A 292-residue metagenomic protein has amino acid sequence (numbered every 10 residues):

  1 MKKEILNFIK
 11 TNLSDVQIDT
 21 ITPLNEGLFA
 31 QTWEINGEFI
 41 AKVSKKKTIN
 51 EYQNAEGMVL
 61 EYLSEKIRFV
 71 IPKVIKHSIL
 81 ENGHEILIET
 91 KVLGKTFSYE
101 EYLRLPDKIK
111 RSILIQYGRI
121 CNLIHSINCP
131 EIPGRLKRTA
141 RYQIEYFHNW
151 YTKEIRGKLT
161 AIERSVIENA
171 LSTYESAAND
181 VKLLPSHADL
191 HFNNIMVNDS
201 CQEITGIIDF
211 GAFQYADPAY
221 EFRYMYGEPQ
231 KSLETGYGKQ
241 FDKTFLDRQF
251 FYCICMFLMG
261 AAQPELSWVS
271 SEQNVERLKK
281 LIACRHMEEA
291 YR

Functional and structural regions predicted by a protein language model:
M1-V16, I79, K110, L114-I115 (+4 more regions): An alpha-helical support segment within catalytic cores of ATP-dependent transferases
K2-L6, G57, K231: Short, surface-exposed alpha-helical segments at coil->helix boundaries
T20-K137: ATP-binding pocket architecture of kinase catalytic cores
N36, G83-H84, V181-L183, E203: Conserved catalytic motifs of the protein kinase core domain
I79-G83, S200-Q202, I254: Short strand-connecting beta-turns/loops that link adjacent beta-strands
I113-Q116, F250, F257: An acidic site on a long C-lobe helix of protein kinase domains
L183-S186, H191-F250: Active-site Asp-x-Gly
D217-D242, C253-Q273, R277-C284: Active-site activation/catalytic loop segments of kinase-like enzymes and analogous catalytic loops in related
